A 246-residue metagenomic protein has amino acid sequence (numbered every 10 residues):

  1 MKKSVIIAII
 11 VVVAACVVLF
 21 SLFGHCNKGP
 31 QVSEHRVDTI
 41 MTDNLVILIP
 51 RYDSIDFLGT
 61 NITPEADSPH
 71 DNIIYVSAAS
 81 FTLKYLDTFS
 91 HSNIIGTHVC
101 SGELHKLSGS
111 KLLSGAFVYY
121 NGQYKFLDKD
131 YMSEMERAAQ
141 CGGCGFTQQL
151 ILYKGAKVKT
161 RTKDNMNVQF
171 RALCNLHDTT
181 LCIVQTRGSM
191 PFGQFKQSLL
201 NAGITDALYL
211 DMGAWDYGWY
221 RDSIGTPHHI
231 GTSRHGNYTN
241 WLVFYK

Functional and structural regions predicted by a protein language model:
K2-K246: Gly/Ser/Thr/Pro-rich low-complexity, intrinsically disordered segments
